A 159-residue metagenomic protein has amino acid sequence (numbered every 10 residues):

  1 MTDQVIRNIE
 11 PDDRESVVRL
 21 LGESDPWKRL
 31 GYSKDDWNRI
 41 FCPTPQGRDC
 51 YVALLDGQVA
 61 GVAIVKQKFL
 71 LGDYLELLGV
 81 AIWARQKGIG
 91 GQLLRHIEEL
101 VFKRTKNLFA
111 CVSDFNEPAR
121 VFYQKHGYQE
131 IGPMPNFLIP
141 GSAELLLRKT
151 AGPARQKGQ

Functional and structural regions predicted by a protein language model:
M1-D12, K149, P153-Q159: Conserved N-terminal entry element of GNAT/NAT acetyltransferase domains
Q4, N8-L77, A81-W83, L94-H96 (+2 more regions): Acetyl-CoA-dependent GNAT
R48, S142-L146: Short hydrophobic/aromatic beta-strand or adjacent loop that forms the aromatic wall/cage of a ligand/substrate-binding
Q58, L77, A81-R95, S113-V121 (+1 more regions): Conserved glycine-rich acetyl-CoA-binding loop
V101-V112: Conserved GNAT acetyl-CoA-binding A-motif
A110-R120, N136-S142: Conserved beta-strand-loop-alpha-helix junction that forms the acyl-donor binding cleft
H126, E130-G132: A secondary-structure capping/hinge motif
